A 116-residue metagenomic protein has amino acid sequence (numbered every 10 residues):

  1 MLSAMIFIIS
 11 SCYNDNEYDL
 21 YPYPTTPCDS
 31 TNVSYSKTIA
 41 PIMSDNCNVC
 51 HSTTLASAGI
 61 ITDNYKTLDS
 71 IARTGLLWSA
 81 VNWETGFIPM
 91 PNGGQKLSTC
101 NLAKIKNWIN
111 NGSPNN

Functional and structural regions predicted by a protein language model:
M1-C12: Sec-dependent bacterial lipoprotein signal peptides
C12-N116: Aromatic- and Gly/Pro-enriched helix-to-coil junctions and flexible linker segments
